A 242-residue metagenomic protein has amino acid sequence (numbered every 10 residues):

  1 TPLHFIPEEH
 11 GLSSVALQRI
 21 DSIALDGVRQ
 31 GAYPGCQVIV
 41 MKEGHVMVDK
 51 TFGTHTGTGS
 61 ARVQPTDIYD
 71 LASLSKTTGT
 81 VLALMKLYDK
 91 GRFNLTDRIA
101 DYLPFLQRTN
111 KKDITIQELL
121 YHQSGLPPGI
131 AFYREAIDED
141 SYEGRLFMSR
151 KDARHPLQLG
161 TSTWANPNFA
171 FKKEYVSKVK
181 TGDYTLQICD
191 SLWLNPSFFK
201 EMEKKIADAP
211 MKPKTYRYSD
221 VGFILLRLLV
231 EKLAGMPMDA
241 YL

Functional and structural regions predicted by a protein language model:
T1-E9: Short, contiguous pre-domain boundary segments
L3, K42, T54-Y218: Active-site-proximal loop and beta-strand segments within enzyme catalytic domains
E8-E43, K172-L186, K200: Beta-lactamase-like hydrolase cores
A16, I20, L71, S75 (+6 more regions): Hydrophobic (often cysteine-bearing) scaffold residues that line and stabilize catalytic clefts of nucleotide/cofactor
L17, D21, L25, V81 (+5 more regions): Extracytoplasmic/secreted envelope proteins and their assembly/folding machinery, especially bacterial periplasmic
K50-F52: Short hydrophobic alpha-helix segments
K86-F93, V230-D239: Bacterial peptidoglycan biogenesis and beta-lactam-recognition machinery
